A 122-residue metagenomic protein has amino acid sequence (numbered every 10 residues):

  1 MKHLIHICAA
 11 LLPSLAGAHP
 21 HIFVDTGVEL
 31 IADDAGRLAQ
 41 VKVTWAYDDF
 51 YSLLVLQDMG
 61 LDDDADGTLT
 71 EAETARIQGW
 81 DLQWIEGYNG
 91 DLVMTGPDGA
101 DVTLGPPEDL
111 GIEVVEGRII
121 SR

Functional and structural regions predicted by a protein language model:
M1-L4: Positively charged n-region of N-terminal signal peptides that target proteins for export
H6-C8: Sec-dependent N-terminal signal peptides
P13-G17: N-terminal signal peptide c-region/cleavage motif recognized by signal peptidases
A18-V24: Cleaved targeting-peptide boundary
H19, L30-A39, G111-E116: Short, solvent-exposed beta-strand/turn "edge" segments of beta-rich domains on protein surfaces
D25, Q40, R118-I120: Extracellular structured ligand-interaction cores
G27-L53: N-terminal targeting signals for Sec/Tat export/insertion, comprising classic cleavable signal peptides
F50-R122: Structured domain cores in non-transmembrane regions
